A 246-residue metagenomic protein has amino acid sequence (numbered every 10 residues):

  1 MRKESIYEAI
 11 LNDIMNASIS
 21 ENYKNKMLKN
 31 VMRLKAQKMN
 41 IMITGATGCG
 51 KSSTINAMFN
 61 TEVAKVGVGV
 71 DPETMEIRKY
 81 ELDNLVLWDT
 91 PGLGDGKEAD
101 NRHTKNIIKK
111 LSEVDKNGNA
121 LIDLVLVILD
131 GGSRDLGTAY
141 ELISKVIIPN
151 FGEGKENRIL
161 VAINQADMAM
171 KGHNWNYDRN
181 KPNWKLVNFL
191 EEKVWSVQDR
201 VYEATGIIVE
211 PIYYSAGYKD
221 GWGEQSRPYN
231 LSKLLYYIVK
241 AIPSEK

Functional and structural regions predicted by a protein language model:
M1-D95: Conserved G1/Walker A P-loop phosphate-binding module
G50-K51, G217-K246: Conserved GTPase G-domain signal focused on the G5
V70, K97-I107: Short glycine-rich substrate-engagement loop in P-loop NTPases that contacts/grips substrate
L87, I159, E210-Y213: Conserved beta-strand scaffold positions in the cores of enzyme catalytic domains, especially in NTP/NDP-utilizing
G92-N101, P182-V187: Flexible beta-alpha connector loops of hexameric P-loop NTPases
N106-G206: Conserved C-terminal guanine-recognition region of P-loop GTPase G domains, centered on the G4
I207-D220: Acidic carboxylate-rich catalytic motifs and surrounding loops in phosphoryl-/glycosyl-chemistry enzymes
